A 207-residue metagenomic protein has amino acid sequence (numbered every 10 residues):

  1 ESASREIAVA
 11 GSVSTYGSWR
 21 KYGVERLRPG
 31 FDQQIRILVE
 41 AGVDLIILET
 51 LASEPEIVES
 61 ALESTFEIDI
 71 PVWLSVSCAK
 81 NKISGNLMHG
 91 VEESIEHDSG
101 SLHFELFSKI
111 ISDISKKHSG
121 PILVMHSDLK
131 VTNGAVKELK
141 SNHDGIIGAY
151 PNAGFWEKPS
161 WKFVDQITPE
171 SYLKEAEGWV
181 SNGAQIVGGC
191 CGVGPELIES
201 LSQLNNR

Functional and structural regions predicted by a protein language model:
E1-R207: Domain-level signal for soluble alpha/beta catalytic cores
